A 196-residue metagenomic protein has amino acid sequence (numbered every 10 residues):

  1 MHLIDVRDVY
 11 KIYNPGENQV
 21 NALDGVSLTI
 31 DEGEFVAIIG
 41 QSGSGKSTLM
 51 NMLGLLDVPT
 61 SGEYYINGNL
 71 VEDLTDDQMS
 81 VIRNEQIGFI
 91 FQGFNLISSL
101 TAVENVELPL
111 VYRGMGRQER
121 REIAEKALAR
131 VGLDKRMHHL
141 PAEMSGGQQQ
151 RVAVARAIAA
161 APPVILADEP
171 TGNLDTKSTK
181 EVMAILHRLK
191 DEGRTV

Functional and structural regions predicted by a protein language model:
H2-V196: ABC family nucleotide-binding domain
